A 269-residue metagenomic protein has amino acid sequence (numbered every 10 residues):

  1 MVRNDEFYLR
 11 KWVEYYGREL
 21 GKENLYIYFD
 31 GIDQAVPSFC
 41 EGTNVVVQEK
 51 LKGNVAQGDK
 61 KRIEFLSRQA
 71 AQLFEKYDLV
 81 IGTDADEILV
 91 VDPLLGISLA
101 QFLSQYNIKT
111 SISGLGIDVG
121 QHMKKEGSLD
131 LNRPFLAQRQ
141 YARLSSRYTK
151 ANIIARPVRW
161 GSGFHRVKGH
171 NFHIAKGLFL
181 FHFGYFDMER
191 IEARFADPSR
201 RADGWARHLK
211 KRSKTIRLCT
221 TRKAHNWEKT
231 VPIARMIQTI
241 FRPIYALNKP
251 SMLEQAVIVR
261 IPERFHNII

Functional and structural regions predicted by a protein language model:
M1-K11, G31: Active-site beta-to-alpha loop of glycosyltransferases that engages the nucleotide-sugar donor
W12-Y15, Q69, D84, S98-L99: Short, hydrophobic/aromatic alpha-helical segments in well-folded domains
E14-E23: Short, acidic, metal-binding catalytic loop of nucleotide-sugar glycosyltransferases
L20, F74-E75, Y106-N107: A structural signal for short coil/turn segments at secondary-structure junctions
E23, D78, D86, T110: Conserved acidic residues
Y26-F29: Short internal beta-strands
D33-T83, V90-V91: Active-site-proximal specificity loops/subdomain of glycosyltransferases
D59-E64, V91-I269: Catalytic-site signature of metal-activated, phosphate-bearing donor transferases, centered on the GT-A/GT-A-like
